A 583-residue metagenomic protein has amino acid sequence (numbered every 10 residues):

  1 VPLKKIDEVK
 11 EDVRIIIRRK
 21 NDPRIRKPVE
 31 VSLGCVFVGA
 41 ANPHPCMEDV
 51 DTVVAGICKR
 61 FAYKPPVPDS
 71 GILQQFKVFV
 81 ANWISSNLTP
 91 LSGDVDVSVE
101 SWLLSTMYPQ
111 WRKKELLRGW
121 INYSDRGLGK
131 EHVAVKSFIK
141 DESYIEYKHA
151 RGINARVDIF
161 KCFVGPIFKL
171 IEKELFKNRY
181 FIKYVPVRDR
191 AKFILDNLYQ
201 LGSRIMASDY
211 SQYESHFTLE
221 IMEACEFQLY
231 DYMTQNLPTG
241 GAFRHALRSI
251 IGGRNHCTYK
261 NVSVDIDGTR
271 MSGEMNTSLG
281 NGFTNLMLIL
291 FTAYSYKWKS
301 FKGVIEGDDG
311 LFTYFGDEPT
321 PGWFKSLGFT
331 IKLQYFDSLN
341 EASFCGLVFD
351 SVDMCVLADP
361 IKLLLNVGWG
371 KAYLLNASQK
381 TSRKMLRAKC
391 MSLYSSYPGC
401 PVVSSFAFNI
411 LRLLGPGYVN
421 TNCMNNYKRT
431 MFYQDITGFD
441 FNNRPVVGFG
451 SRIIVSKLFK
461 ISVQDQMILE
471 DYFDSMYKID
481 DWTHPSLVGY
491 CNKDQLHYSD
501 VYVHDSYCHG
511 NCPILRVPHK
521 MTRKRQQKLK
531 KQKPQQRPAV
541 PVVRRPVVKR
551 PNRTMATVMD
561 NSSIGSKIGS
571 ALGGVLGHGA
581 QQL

Functional and structural regions predicted by a protein language model:
V1-R537: Viral RNA-dependent RNA polymerase
P541-L583: Membrane-interacting helical modules
